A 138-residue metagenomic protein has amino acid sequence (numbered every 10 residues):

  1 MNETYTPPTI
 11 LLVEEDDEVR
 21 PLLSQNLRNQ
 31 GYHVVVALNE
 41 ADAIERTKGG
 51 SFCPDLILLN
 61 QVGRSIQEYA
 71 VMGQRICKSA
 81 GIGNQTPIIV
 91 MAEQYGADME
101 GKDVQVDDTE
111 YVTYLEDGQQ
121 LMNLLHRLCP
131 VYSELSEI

Functional and structural regions predicted by a protein language model:
M1-E18, C77-Q85, E110-I138: Non-catalytic signal-transmission and effector/linker regions of two-component phosphorelay proteins
E14, L59, V90-A92: Short beta-strand/turn micro-motifs composed of small residues that flank or help shape donor/cofactor-binding pockets
D17-V36: Two-component/phosphorelay signaling modules centered on CheY-like receiver
V36-L56: Acidic, metal-coordinating helix/loop segments flanking the phosphotransfer/catalytic sites of two-component signaling
E40, P54, L58-N84, M99: Conserved phosphotransfer microenvironments
Q67-V71, I82-N84, V90-Q119, N123: Alpha4 helix (beta4-alpha4-beta5 surface) of REC/receiver domains from two-component response regulators
